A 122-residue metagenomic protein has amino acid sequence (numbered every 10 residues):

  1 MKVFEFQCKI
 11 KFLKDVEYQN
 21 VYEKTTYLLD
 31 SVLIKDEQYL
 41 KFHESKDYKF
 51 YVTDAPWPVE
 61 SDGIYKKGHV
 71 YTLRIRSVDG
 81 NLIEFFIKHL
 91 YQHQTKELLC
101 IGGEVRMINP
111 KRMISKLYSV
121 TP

Functional and structural regions predicted by a protein language model:
M1-P122: RNA-interacting cores
